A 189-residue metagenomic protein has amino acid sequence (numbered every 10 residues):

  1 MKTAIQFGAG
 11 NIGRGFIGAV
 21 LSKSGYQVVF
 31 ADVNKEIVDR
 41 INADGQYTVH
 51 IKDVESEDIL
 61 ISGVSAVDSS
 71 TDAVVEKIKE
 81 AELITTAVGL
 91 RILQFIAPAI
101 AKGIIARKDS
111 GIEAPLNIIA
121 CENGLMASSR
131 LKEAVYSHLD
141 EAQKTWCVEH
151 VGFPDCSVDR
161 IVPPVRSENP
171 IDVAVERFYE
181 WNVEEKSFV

Functional and structural regions predicted by a protein language model:
M1-I5, A9-V189: Substrate/ligand-engaging "lid" and interaction regions
